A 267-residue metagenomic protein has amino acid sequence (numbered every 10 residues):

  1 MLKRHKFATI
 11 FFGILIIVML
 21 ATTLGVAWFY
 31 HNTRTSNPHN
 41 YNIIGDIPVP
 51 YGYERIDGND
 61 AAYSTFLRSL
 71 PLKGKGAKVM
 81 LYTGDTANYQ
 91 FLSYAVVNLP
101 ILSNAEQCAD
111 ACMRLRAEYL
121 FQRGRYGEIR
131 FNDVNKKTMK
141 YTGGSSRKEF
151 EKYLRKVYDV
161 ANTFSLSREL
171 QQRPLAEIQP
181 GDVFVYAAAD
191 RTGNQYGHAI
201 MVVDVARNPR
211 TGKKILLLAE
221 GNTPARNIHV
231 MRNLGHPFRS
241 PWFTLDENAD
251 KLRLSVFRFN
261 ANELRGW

Functional and structural regions predicted by a protein language model:
L2-M19: N-terminal Sec-pathway targeting helices
V18-W28: Hydrophobic alpha-helical membrane-insertion segments, chiefly the h-region of N-terminal signal peptides
F29-Y89, L102: N-terminal module-boundary/linker segments of secreted carbohydrate-active enzymes
L72-K75, G84-Y89, R168-Q172, T192 (+3 more regions): Mature, folded catalytic cores of secreted/periplasmic enzymes
Y94: Residue microenvironments linked to proteolytic maturation and disulfide-stabilized extracellular modules
V97-E177: Extracellular-facing segments of soluble proteins and assemblies that are Gly/Ser/Thr-biased and enriched in aromatics
K148-K214: ...with weaker cross-activation on analogous glycine-rich loops/strands in unrelated enzymes
I215-L217, G221-W267: Low-complexity, Gly/Ser/Thr/Pro-rich intrinsically disordered linker/tail segments
